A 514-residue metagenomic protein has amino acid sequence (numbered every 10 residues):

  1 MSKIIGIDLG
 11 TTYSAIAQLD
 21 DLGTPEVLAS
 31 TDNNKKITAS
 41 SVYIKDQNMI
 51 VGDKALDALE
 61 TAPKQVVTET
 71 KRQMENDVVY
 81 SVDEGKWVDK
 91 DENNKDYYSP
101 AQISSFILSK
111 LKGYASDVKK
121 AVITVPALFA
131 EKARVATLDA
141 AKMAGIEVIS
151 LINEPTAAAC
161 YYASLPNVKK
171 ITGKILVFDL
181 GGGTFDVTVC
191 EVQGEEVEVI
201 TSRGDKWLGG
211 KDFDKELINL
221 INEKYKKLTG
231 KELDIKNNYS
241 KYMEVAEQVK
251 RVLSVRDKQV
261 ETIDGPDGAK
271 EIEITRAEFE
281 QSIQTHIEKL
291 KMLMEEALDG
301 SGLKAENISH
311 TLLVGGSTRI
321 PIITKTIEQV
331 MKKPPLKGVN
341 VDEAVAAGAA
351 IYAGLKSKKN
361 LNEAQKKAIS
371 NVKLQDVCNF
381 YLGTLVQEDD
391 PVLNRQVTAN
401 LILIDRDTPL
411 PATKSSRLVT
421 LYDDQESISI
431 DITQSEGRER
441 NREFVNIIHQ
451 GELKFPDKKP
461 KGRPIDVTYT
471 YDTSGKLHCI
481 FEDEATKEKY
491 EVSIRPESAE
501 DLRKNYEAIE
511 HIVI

Functional and structural regions predicted by a protein language model:
M1-Q73, V82, D89-N93, Y97 (+1 more regions): Oxyanion-binding/catalytic loops of NTP- or PPi-dependent enzymes
S99-A101: Hydrophobic alpha-helical hairpins/lids featuring a short glycine-rich hinge
I107: Globin-like tetrapyrrole-binding proteins
L111-K112: Structured alpha-helical segments in the cores of large, soluble enzyme domains
